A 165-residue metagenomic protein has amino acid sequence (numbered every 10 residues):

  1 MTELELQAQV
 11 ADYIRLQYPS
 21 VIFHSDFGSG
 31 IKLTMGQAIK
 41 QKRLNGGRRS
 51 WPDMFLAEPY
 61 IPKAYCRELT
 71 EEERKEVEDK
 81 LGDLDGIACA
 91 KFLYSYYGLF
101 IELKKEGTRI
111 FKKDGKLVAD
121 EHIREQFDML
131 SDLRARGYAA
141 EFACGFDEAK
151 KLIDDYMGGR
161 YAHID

Functional and structural regions predicted by a protein language model:
M1-D165: Catalytic phosphate/metal-binding cores of nucleic-acid and nucleotide-processing enzymes, i.e., regions that mediate
